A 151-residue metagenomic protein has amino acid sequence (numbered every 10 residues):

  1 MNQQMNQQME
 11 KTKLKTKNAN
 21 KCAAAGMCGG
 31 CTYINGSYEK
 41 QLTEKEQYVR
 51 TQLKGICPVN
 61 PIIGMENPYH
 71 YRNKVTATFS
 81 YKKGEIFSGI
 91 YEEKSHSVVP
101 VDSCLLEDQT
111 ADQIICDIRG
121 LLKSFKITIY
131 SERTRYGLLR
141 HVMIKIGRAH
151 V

Functional and structural regions predicted by a protein language model:
M1-H150: Accessory RNA-recognition modules of RNA-modification enzymes
